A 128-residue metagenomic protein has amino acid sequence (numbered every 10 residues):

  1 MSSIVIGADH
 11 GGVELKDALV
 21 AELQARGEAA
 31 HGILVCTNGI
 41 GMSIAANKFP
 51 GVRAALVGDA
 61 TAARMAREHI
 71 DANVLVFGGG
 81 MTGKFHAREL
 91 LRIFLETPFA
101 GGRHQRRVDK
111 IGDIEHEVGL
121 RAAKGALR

Functional and structural regions predicted by a protein language model:
S2-G7, G11-E14, A18, A60-R128: C-terminal binding/interaction regions
V13-K16, G39-A45: Short glycine/serine/threonine-rich phosphate/pyrophosphate-binding segments that cradle anionic phosphate groups
A25-N38: Short, structured active-site "lid" loops
E28, S43-G51, M65-I70: Alpha-helix C-terminal capping segments
T37-N38, N47, D59-A60, G79-G80: Beta-hairpin (beta-strand-turn-beta-strand) motif
V52-D59: Short hydrophobic/aromatic-enriched beta-strand-loop microsegments
